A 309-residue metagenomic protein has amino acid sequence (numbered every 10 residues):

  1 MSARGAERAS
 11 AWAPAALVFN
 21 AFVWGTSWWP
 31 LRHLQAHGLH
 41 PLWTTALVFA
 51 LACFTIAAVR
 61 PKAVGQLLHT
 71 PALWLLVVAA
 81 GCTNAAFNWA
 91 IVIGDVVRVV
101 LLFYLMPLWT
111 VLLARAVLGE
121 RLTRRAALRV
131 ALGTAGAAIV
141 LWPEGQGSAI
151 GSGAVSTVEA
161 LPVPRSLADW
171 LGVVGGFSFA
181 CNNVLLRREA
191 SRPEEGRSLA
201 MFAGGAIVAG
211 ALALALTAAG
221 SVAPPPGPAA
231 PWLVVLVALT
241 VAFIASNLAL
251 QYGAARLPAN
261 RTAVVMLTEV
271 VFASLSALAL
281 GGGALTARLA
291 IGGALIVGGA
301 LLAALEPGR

Functional and structural regions predicted by a protein language model:
S2, W142-P143, A263, L267-R309: C-terminal-most transmembrane helix of multi-pass membrane proteins
W12-A13, V23, H37-C82, W109 (+3 more regions): Transmembrane alpha-helices of multi-pass small-molecule transport proteins
W12-N20, A63-A86, S166-G175, A223-A245 (+1 more regions): Loop-to-transmembrane-helix transition segments
L17, A21, G25-H33, I56 (+2 more regions): Transmembrane alpha-helical segments that form core, pore/gating elements of small-molecule transporters/exporters
T26, A63-R98, F103, I139-V140 (+1 more regions): Specific transmembrane alpha-helical segments of multi-pass solute transporters/efflux pumps, especially DMT/EamA
I56, R125-E144, I150-S156, R288-P307: Hydrophobic transmembrane alpha-helices of multi-pass small-molecule transport proteins
R60-K62, M106-L128, V271-I291: C-terminal transmembrane-helix exit sites in multi-pass transporters
V100-L105, E189-G205, F243-A279: Helix-helix packing/entry segments at the starts of transmembrane helices
